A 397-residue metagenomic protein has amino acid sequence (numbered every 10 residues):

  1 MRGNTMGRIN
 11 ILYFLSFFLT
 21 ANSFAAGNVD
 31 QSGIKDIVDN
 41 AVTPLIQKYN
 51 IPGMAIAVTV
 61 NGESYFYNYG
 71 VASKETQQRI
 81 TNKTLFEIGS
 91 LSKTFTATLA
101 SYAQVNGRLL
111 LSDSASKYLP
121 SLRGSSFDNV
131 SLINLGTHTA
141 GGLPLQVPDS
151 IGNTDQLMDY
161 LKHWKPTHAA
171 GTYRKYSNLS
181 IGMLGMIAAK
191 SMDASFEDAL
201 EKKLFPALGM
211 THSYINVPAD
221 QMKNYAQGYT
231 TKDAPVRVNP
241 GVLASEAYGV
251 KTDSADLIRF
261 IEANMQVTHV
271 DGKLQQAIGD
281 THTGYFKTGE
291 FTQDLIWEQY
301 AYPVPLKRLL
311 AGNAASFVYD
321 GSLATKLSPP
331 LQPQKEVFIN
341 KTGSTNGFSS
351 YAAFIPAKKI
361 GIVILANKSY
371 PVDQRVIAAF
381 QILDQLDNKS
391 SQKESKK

Functional and structural regions predicted by a protein language model:
G3-L12: Bacterial N-terminal signal peptides that target proteins for export
Y13-N22: Bacterial N-terminal signal peptides
S23-G27: Boundary at the C-terminal end of the N-terminal hydrophobic targeting segment
V29-F86, L110-D113, G124, D155-D159 (+2 more regions): Short, conserved catalytic-motif segment at the N-terminal edge
Q47-A55, E75-N134, P166-S180, S245-Y248 (+2 more regions): Short active-site loop at a secondary-structure junction that contains or immediately precedes the catalytic residue(s)
F66, S73, S125-S344: Short, surface-exposed loop or secondary-structure junction motifs that flank catalytic or metal-binding residues
G289-F291, Y302, S369-K397: Short, gly/Ser/Thr-rich active-site loops of penicillin-recognizing serine hydrolases
K341, S349-F354, K358-K368: Short, well-ordered beta-strand elements
